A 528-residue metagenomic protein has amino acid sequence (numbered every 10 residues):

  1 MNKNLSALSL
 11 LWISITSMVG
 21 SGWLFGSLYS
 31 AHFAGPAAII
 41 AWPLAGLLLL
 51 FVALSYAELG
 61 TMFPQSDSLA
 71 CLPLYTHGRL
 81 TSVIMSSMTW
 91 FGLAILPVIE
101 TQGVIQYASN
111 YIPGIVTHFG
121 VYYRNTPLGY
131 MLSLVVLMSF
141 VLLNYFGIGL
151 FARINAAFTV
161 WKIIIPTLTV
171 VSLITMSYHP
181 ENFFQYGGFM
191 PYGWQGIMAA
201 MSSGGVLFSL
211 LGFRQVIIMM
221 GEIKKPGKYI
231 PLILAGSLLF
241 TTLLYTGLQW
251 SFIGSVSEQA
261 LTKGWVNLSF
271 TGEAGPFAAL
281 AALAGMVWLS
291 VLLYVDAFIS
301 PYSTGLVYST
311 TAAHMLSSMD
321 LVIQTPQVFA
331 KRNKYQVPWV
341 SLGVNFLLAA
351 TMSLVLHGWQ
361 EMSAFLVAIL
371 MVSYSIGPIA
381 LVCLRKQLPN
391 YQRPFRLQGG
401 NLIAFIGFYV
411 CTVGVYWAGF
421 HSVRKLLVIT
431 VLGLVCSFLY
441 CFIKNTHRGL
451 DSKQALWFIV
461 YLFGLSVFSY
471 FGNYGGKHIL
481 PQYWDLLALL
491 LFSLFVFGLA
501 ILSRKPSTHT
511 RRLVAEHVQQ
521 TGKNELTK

Functional and structural regions predicted by a protein language model:
M1, I39, T117-L128, A156-S290: Helix-loop-helix junctions that connect adjacent transmembrane segments in multi-pass membrane transporters
M1-A37, L50-L54, S66, Y186-G187 (+1 more regions): Membrane-interface "cap" regions at the ends of multi-pass membrane proteins
M1-N4, L381-I403, R424-K528: Terminal cytosolic tails of multi-pass membrane transporters, especially the segment immediately following the final
L28-I39, E100-G103, I112-T126, G149-F158 (+5 more regions): Transmembrane helix-loop boundary segments of multi-pass membrane transporters
Y29-F33, A41, L50-L137, V141-Y145 (+3 more regions): Hydrophobic transmembrane alpha-helices that form the core helical bundles of multi-pass secondary transporters
C71-L74, G78, N110-I115, I233-L306 (+1 more regions): TM-loop-TM module centered on a large, flexible mid-protein loop between adjacent transmembrane helices in multi-pass
L74, T101-M131, I165, E222-P226 (+4 more regions): Helix-loop-helix connectors at the membrane interface of multi-pass transporters/channels
A108, L128-Y178, L211, L234-L238 (+2 more regions): Membrane-interface loop-to-helix entry segments
